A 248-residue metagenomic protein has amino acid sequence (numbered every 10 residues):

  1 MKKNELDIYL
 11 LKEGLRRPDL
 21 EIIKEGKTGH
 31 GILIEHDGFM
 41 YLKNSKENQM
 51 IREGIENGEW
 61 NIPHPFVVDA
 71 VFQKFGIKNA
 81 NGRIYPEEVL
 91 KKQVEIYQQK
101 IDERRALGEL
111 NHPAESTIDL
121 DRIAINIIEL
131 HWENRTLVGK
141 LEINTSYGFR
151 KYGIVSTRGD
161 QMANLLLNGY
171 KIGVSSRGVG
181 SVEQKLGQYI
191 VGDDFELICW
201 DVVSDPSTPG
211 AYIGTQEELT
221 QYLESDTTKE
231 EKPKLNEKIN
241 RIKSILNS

Functional and structural regions predicted by a protein language model:
M1-K100, S225-D226, E230-E231, E237-K238: Polar/acidic, low-complexity leader/linker segments enriched in S/T/G and N/D
D7-G14, D19, N126-E231: Residue microenvironments linked to proteolytic maturation and disulfide-stabilized extracellular modules
M40, N44-K46, T117, R122 (+3 more regions): A structural signal for short, hydrophobic beta-strand segments that form beta-sheets in beta-rich/all-beta domains
P65-D69, R105-L107, T136, G173 (+1 more regions): A residue-level signal for beta-strand positions that form part of recognition/binding surfaces within mature
F72-K78, N111-E115, R177-K185: Short, flexible beta-strand-to-coil junctions
K100-I101, L166, L223, L246: Hydrophobic residues in alpha-helical segments
E103-I118, V174: Short conserved beta-strand and strand-loop elements enriched in small hydrophobics with frequent Asp/Gly
I239-S248: Short acidic DE-rich linear segments
